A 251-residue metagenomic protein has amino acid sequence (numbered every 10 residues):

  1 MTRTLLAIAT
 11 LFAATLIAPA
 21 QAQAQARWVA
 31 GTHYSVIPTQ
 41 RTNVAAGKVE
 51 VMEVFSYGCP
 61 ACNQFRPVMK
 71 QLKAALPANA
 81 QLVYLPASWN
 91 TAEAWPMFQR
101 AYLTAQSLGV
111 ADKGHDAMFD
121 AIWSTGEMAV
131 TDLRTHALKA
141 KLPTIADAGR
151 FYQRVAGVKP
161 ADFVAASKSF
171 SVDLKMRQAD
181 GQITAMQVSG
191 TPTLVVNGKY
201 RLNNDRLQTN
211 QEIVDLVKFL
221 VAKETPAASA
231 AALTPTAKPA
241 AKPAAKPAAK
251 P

Functional and structural regions predicted by a protein language model:
T2-A94, A222-P251: Extracytoplasmic thiol/disulfide redox context detector
L5, S56, G149-P251: C-terminal cap of thioredoxin/glutaredoxin-like
T15, A121-T125, S169-D173: A short structural micro-motif
N43-K48, A75-A80, E93, W123-S124 (+3 more regions): Short amphipathic alpha-helical segments, especially helix-boundary/capping motifs
V49, P60-N63, A92-P96, L108-D112 (+3 more regions): Soluble non-cytosolic domains of exported or imported proteins
Q64-K139, L220, E224: Structural alpha/beta surface segment adjacent to cysteine/selenocysteine redox centers across thiol/disulfide enzymes
W95-A111, K141-S171: Conserved segment of the thioredoxin-like fold in thiol-based oxidoreductases
